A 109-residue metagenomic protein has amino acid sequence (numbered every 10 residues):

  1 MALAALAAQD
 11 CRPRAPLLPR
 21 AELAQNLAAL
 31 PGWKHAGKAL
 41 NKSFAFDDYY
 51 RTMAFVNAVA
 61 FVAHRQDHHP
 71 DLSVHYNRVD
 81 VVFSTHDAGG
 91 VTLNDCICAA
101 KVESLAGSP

Functional and structural regions predicted by a protein language model:
M1-P109: Charge-rich alpha-helical segments
